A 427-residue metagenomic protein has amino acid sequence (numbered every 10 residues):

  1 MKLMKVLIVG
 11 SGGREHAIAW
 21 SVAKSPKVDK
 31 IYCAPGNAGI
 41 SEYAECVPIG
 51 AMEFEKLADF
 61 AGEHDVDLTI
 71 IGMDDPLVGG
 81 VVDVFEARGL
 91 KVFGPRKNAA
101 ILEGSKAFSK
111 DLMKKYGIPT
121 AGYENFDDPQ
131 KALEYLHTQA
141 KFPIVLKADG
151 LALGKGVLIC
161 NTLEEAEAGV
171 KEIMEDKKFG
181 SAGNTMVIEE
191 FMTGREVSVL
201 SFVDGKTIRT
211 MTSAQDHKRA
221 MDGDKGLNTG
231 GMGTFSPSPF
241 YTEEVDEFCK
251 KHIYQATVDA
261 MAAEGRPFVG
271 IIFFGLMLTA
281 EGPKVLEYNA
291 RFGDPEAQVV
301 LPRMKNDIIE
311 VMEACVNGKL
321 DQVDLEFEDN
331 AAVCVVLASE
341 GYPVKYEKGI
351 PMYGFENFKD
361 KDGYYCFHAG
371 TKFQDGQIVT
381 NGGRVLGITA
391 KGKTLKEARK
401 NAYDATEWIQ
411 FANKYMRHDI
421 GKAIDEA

Functional and structural regions predicted by a protein language model:
M1-K97: ATP-binding N-terminal substructure of ATP-dependent carboxylate-amine bond-forming enzymes
A23-K24, G39-S41, F93, K115-G117 (+12 more regions): Solvent-exposed alpha-helices and their adjacent loops that cap or buttress functional pockets in soluble metabolic
C46-M52, E124-D128, C160: Short acidic-hydrophobic, aromatic-tinged amphipathic segments that line or gate anion-handling sites
F93-G156: A conserved helix-loop-beta module that forms one wall/lid of the active-site cleft in ATP-utilizing catalytic domains
V157-A297: Internal nucleotide-binding/catalytic subdomain
K250-I272, N289-K361, Q374: Active-site "cap" helix and flanking loop/linker of ATP-utilizing ligase/carboxylase catalytic domains
T371-D375, V379-A427: Generic C-terminus detector
